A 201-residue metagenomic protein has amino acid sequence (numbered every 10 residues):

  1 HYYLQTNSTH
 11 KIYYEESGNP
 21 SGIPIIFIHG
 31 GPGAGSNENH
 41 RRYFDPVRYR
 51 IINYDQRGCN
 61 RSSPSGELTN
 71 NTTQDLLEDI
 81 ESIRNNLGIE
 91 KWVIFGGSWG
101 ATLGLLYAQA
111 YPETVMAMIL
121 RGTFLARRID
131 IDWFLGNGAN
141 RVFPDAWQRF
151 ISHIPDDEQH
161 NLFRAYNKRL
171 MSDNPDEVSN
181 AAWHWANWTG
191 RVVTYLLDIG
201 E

Functional and structural regions predicted by a protein language model:
T6-P64, R84: Conserved HGGG/HGGXW glycine-rich cap/lid loop of the alpha/beta-hydrolase fold
S21-G22, G88-E90, E113: Active-site acidic short loop of glycosyltransferases
S63-L76, I129-N137: Catalytic nucleophile-loop/oxyanion-hole region of alpha/beta-hydrolase and closely related hydrolase-like folds
Q74-W92: Conserved acidic catalytic loop of the alpha/beta-hydrolase fold
I94-G96, R121: Short beta-strand immediately N-terminal to the catalytic nucleophile in serine-hydrolase-like folds
A101-P112, M118: Short glycine-enriched nucleophile-adjacent loop and the immediately C-terminal alpha-helix near the catalytic center
E113-A165: A catalytic-pocket lid/entrance helix-loop region that shapes and gates access to the active site across common
Q159-E201: Alpha/beta-hydrolase fold active-site neighborhood
